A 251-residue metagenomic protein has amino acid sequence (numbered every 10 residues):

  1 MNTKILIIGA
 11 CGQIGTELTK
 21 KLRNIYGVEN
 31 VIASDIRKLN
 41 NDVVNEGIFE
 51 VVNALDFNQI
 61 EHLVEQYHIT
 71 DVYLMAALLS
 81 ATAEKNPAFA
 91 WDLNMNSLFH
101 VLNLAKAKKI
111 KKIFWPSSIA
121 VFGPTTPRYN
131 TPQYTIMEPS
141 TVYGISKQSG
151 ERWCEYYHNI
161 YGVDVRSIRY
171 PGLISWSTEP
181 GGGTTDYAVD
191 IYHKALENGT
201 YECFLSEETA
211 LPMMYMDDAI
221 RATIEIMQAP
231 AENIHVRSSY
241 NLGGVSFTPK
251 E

Functional and structural regions predicted by a protein language model:
I5-N24: N-terminal Rossmann NAD(P)H-binding glycine-rich loop of SDR-like oxidoreductase domains
V44-D56: Rossmann-fold cofactor-recognition segment
F49, A90-W91, A105, I113: A hydrophobic alpha-helix adjacent to the NAD(P)-binding/active-site core of NAD(P)-dependent oxidoreductases, strongly
A54-L93: NAD(P)H-binding glycine-rich loop region in Rossmannoid oxidoreductase-like domains and their noncatalytic homologs
N94, Y143, K147: Active-site YXXXK catalytic motif of short-chain dehydrogenase/reductase
F99-V142: Conserved Rossmann-fold NAD(P)-dependent oxidoreductase catalytic core, especially the SDR/UDP-sugar
E155-L211, M216-M227: NAD(P)-dependent short-chain dehydrogenase/reductase
A229-E251: Mid/C-terminal beta-alpha module of Rossmann-like enzyme folds, strongest in SDR-family dehydrogenases/epimerases
